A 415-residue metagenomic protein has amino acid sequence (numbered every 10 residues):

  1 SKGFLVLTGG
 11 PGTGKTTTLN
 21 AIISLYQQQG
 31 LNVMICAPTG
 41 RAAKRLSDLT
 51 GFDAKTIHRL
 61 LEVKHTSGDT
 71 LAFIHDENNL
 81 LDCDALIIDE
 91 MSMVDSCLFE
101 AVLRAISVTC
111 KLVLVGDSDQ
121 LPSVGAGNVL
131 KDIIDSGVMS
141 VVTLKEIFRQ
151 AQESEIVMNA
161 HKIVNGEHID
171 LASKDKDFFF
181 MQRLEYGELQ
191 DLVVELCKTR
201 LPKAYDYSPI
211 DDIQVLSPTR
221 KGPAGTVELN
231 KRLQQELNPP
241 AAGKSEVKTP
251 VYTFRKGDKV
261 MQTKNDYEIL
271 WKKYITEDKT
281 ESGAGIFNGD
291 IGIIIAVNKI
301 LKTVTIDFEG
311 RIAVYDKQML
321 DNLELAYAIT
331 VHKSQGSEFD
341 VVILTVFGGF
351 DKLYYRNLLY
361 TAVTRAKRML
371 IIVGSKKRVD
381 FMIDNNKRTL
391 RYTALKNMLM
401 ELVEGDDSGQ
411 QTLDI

Functional and structural regions predicted by a protein language model:
S1-L7: Pre-Walker A (Motif I) flank of P-loop NTPase domains
L5, V33-M34, A54, L112 (+3 more regions): Hydrophobic anchor at the start of a short beta-strand that flanks the dinucleotide cofactor-binding loop
V6, A85-I87, L216, M261 (+2 more regions): Structural motif
P11, I35, L46, H75-N79 (+13 more regions): Replace "in large, NTP-powered and nucleic-acid-processing enzymes" with "in large, NTP-powered factors and other
P11-T13, A21, L25-L31, A37-D48 (+7 more regions): Conserved helicase motor core of SF1/SF2 NTP-dependent helicases
T16: Walker A/P-loop
S118-A284: Conserved helicase motor core of P-loop NTPases
T280-G283, N288-I415: C-terminal accessory regions
